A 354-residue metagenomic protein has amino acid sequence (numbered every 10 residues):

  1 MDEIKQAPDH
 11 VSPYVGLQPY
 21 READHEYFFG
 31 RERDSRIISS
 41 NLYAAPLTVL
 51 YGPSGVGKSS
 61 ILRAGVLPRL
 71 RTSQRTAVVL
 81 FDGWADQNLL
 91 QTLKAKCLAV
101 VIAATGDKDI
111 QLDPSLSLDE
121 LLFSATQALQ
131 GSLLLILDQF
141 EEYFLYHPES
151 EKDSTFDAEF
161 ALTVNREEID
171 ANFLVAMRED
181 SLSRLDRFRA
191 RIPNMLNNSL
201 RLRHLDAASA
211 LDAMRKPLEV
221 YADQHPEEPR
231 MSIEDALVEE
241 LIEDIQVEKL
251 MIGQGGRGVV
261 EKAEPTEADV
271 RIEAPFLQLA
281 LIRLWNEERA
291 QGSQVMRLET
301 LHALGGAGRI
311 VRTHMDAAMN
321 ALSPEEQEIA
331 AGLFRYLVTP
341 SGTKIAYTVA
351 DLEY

Functional and structural regions predicted by a protein language model:
M1-Y354: Amphipathic helix/helix-loop-helix segment enriched in hydrophobic residues with interspersed Lys/Arg and occasional
